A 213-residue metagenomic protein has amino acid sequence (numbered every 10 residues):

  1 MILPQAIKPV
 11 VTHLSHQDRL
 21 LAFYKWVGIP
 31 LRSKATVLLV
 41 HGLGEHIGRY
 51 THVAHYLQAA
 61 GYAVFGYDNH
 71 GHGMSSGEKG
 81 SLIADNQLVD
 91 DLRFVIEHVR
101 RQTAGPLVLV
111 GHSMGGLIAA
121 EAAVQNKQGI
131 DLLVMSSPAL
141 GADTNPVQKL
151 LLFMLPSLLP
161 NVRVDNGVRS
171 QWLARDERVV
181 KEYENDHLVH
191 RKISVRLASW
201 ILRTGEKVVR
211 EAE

Functional and structural regions predicted by a protein language model:
M1-G28: N-terminal cap/lid segment of alpha/beta-hydrolase-fold proteins
S33-G42: Short beta-strand element of the alpha/beta-hydrolase
G44-H46, G73-T103: Catalytic nucleophile-loop/oxyanion-hole region of alpha/beta-hydrolase and closely related hydrolase-like folds
R49, A54-E78: Conserved alpha/beta-hydrolase
P106-L107, S113-L133, L140-G141: Conserved hydrolase catalytic core segment
N145-N185: Helix-rich cap/lid subdomain of alpha/beta-hydrolase
Q171-E213: Serine-hydrolase catalytic core
